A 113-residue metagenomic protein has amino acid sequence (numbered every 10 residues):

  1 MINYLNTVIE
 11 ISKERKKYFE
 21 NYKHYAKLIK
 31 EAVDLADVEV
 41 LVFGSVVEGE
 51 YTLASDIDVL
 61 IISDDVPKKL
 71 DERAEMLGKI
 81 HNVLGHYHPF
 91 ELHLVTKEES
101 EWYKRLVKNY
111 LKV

Functional and structural regions predicted by a protein language model:
M1-V42, V47-L53, D64-V113: Catalytic core of pol beta-like nucleotidyltransferases
S55-I57: Short, conserved active-site loops that position catalytic residues or coordinate cofactors/metal ions across diverse
V59-I62: Short beta-strand->loop micro-motif that forms the acidic, two-metal-ion catalytic signature in nucleotide-processing
